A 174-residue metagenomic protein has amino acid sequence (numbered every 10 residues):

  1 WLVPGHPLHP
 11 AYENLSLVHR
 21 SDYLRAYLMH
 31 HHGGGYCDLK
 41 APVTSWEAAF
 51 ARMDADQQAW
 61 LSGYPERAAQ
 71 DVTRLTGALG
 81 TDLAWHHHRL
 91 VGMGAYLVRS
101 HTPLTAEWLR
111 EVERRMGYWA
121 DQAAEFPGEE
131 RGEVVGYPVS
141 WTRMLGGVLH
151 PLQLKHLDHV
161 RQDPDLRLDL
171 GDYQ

Functional and structural regions predicted by a protein language model:
W1-D22, Y27, C37-Q174: Glycosyltransferase-associated regions of secretory-pathway enzymes, highlighting luminal stem/catalytic domains
H32-G35: Short acidic donor-binding loop at the edge of a beta-strand
